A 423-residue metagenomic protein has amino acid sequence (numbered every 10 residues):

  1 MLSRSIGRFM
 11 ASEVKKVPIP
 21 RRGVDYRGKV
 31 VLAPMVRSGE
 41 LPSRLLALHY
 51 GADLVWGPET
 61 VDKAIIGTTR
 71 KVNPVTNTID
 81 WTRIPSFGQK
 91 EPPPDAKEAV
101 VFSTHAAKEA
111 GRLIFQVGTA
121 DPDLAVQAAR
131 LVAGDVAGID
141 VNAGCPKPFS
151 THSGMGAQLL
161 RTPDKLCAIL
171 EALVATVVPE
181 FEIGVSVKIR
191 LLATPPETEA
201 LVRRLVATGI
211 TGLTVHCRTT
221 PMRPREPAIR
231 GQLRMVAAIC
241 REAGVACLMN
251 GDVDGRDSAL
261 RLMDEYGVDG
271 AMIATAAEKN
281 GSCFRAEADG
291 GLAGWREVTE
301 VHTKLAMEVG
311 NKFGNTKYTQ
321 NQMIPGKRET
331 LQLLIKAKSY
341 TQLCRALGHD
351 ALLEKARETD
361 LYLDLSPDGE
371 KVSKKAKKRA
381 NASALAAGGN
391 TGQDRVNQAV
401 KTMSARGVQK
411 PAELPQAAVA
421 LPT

Functional and structural regions predicted by a protein language model:
M1-V36, L41-P42, H49, G88-E91 (+6 more regions): Alpha/beta catalytic cores of nucleotide-metabolism and tRNA/nucleoside-modifying enzymes
I6-V24, M35-L131: Glycine-rich, positively charged N-terminal anion/phosphate-binding segment
M35-R37, T60-D62, G118-A120, G144-P146 (+4 more regions): Active-site beta-loop-alpha junctions enriched in small/polar residues
Y50, T60-I66, A143-A157, T214-M222: Conserved radical SAM core fold
W56, G138-D140, S186-K188, L248-N250: Generic enzyme active-site microenvironment
G57, G138-K147, A207-R218, A271-E278: Non-cysteine beta-strand/loop elements that form the S-adenosyl-L-methionine
W81-V177, I183, R190-P196: Active-site beta->alpha loop and helix N-cap motifs at the rims of alpha/beta catalytic domains
